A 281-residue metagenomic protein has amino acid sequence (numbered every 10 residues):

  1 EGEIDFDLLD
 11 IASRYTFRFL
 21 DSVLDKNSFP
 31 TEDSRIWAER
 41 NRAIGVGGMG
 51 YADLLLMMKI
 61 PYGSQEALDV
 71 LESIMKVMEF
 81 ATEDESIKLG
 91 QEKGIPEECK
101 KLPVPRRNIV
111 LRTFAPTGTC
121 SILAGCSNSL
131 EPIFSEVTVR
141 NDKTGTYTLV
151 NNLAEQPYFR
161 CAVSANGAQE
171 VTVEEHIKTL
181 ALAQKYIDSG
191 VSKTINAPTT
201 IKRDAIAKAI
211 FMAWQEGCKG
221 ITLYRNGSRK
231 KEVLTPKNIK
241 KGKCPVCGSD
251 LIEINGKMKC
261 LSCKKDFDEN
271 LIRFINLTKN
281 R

Functional and structural regions predicted by a protein language model:
E1-R18, G47: Internal glycine-rich alpha/beta core junctions
G2-F6, D33-W37, Q65-M75, S135-T144 (+1 more regions): Short beta-alpha connecting loops at secondary-structure transitions that line or flank enzyme active sites
S13, L20-K26, R112-I239: Catalytic alpha/beta core of large soluble enzyme barrels
S13-E39, A43, L55-T117: Internal maturation/activation junctions in enzymes
G242, M258: Cys/His-enriched microdomains
P245-V246, S262: Short, cysteine/histidine-rich loop/knuckle motifs that typically chelate Zn2+
D250-I252, D268: Short functional micro-motifs and their immediate structural scaffolds
C263-I275: Short Cys/His-rich micro-motifs in 6-15 aa windows
